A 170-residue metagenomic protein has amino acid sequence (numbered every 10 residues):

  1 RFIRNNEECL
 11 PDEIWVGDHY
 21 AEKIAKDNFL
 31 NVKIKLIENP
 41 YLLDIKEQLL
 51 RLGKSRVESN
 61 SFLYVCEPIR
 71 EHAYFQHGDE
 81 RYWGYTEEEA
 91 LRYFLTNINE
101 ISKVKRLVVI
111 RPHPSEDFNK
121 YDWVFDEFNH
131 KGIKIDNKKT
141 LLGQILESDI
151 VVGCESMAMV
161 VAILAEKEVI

Functional and structural regions predicted by a protein language model:
R1, L63, V169-I170: Active-site proximal beta-strand in glycosyltransferases
R1-D44, M159: Active-site and donor-binding regions of nucleotide-sugar-utilizing enzymes
R4, Y121, L141: Acidic, amphipathic alpha-helical patches
P11-D12, L30-V32, V104-R106, E166-E168: A short helix->loop->beta-strand "cap" motif at the edges of active sites that frequently abuts
E13, S61, L107, D149-I150: Structural motif
A25-K26, N137-I170: A donor-sugar binding/catalytic signature common to diverse glycosyltransferases and related nucleotide-sugar
L42-D126: Conserved catalytic-core segment of nucleotide-activated headgroup transferases in glycan assembly
D122-N137: Nucleotide-activated donor-binding/catalytic signature segment of Leloir-type glycosyltransferases, i.e., the conserved
